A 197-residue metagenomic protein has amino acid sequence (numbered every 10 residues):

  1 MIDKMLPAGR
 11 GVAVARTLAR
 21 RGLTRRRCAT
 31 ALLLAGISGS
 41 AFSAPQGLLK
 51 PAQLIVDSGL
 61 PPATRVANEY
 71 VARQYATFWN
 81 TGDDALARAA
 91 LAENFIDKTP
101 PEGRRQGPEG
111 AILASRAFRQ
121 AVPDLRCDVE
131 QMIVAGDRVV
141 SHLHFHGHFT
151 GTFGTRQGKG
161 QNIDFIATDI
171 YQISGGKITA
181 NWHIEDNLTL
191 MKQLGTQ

Functional and structural regions predicted by a protein language model:
M1-L23, T30-S38: N-terminal secretory signal peptides
S40-F42: Sec/Tat signal peptide C-region and signal peptidase I cleavage site
A44-A89, E93-N94, Q197: Short, low-complexity N-terminal intrinsically disordered segments enriched in polar/charged residues
A67-Y70, D84-V139, H144: A solvent-exposed, acidic/Ser-Thr-rich amphipathic alpha-helical stretch
E102-G103, G147-H148, N187-L188: Solvent-exposed loop/turn segments at secondary-structure junctions within structured extracellular/periplasmic domains
H144-S174: Exposed beta-sheet edge and beta->alpha loop/turn motif
G151-G154, L190-G195: A short, polar/proline- and glycine-enriched secondary-structure boundary/capping micro-motif
D164-K192: Short beta-strand edge/turn micro-motifs at domain boundaries
